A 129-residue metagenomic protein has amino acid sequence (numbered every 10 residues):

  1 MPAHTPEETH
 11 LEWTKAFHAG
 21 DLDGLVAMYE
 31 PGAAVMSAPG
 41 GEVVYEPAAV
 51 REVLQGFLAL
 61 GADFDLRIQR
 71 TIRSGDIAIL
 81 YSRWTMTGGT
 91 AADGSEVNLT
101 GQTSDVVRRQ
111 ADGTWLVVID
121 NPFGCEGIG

Functional and structural regions predicted by a protein language model:
P2-T9, L22-G75, R83, N98: A solvent-exposed, acidic/Ser-Thr-rich amphipathic alpha-helical stretch
S37, A91, Q110: Acidic surface patches and DE-rich sequence motifs
R83-G89, F123-G124: Generic short beta-strand segments
T87-V97: Short, cysteine-centered beta-strand-loop-beta hairpins and adjacent loop/turn segments enriched in charged/polar
T100-I128: Short beta-strand edge/turn micro-motifs at domain boundaries
